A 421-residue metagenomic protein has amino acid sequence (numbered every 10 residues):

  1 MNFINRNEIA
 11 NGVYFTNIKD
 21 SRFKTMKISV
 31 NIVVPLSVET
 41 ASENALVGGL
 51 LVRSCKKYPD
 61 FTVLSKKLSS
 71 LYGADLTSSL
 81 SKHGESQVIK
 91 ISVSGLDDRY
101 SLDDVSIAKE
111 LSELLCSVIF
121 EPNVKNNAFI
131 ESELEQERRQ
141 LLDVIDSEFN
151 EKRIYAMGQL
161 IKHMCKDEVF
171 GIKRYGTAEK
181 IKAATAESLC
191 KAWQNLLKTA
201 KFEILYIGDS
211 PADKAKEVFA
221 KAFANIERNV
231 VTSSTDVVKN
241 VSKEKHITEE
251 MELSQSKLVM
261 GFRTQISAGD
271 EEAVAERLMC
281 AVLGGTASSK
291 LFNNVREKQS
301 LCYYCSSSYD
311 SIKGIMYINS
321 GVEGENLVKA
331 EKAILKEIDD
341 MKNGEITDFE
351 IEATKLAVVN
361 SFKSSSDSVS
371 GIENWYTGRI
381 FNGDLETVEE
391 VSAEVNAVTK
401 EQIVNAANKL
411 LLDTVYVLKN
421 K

Functional and structural regions predicted by a protein language model:
M1-Y72, D103, T177-K180, C190-N294 (+3 more regions): His/Glu-rich zincin catalytic helix
T16-I18, K24-N44, F61-S117, I154-G176 (+5 more regions): M16 family metallopeptidases and their MPP-like homologs
S54-K57, R99-L102, E121-I130: Short, polar/flexible loop-turn hinges at active-site or ligand-entry regions and domain interfaces
S65, E121-I145, T232-N240, K336 (+1 more regions): Acidic/histidine-enriched alpha-helical segments
Y72-T77, I181-A192, E244, K298-C305 (+1 more regions): Short amphipathic beta-strand starts and helix->beta connectors
S81-K82, C190-L197, S307-Y309, V404-N408: Short, flexible, solvent-exposed loop/turn segments with mixed acidic/basic and small polar residues
L141, S147-F149, L160, M164: Glycine-rich, mobile lid/loop segments that gate access to catalytic sites or pores
D143-S147, K243-K257, N360-V369: Short, low-order "capping/linker" segments at domain edges
